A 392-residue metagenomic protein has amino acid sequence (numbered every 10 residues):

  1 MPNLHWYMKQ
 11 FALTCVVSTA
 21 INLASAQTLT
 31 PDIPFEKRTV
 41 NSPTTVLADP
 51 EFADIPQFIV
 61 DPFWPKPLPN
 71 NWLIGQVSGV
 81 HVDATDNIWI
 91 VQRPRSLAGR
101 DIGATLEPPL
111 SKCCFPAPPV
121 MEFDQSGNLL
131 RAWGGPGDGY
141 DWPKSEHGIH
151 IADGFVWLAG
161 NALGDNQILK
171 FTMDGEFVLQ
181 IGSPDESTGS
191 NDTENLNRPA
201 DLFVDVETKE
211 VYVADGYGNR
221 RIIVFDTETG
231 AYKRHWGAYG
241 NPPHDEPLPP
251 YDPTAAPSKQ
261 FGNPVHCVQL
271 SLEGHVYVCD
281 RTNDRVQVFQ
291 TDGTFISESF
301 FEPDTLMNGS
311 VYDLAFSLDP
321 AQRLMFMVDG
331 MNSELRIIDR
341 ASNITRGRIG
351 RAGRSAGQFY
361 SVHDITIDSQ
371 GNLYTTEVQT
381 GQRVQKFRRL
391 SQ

Functional and structural regions predicted by a protein language model:
P2-A12: Bacterial N-terminal signal peptides that target proteins for export
Q10-N22: Bacterial N-terminal signal peptides
Q27-Q392: Eukaryotic scaffold repeat domains enriched in small/polar residues
